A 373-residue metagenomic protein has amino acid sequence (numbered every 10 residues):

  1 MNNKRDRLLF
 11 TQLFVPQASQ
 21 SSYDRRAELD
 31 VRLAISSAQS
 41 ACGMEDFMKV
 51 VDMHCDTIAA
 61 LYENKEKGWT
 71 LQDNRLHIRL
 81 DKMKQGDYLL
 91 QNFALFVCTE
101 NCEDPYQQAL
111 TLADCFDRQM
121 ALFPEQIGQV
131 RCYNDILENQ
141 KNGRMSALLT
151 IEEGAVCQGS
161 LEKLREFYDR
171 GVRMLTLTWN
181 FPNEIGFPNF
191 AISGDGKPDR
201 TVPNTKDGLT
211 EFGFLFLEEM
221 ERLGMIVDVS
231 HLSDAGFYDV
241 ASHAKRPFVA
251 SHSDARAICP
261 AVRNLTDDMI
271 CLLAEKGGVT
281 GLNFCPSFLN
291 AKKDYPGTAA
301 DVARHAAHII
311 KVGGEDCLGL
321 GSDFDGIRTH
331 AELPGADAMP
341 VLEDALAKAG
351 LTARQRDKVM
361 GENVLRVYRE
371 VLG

Functional and structural regions predicted by a protein language model:
R7, E221, P334-G373: Mid-to-C-terminal alpha-helical segments outside catalytic/metal-binding sites
K49-D52, L90, S146-T150, M174 (+4 more regions): Structural preference for beta-strand elements that scaffold enzyme active sites
H54, M83, C132, G171 (+4 more regions): Conserved, mostly hydrophobic/aromatic
E66-Q85, E343: Short catalytic helix/loop segments, enriched in acidic residues and glycine and frequently bearing histidine
L76-H77, K82-L161, R165, P182 (+1 more regions): A metal-dependent hydrolase metal-coordination microenvironment
G159-D169, G194-V249, V262-G277, A300-L318: Histidine/acidic residue-rich metal-binding segments in metalloenzymes
N283-F284, V312-A336: Short acidic/histidine-rich active-site segments
